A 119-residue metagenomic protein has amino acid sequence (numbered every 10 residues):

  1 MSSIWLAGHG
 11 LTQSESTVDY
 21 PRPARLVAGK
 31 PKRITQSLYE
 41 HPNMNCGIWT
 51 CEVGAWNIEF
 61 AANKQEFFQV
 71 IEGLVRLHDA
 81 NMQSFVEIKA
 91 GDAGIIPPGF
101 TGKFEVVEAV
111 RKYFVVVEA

Functional and structural regions predicted by a protein language model:
M1-N43: A short, N-terminal "cap"/entry segment at the start of jelly-roll beta-barrel domains of the cupin/DSBH fold
R33, M44-C46, T101, R111: Intrinsic-disorder/low-complexity, polar/charged segments enriched in Ser/Thr/Lys/Arg/Asp/Glu/Gln
P42-A62, P97-P98: Conserved short histidine dyad/triad with adjacent acidic residue
I58, L77, K112-F114: Short hydrophobic/aromatic-rich beta-strand segments that constitute the beta-sheet cores of beta-sandwich/beta-barrel
A62-L77: Short, conserved beta-strand element in jelly-roll/cupin
H78-A80, E105: A generic structural motif
M82-P98: Short acidic-glycine-tyrosine-enriched beta hairpin
P98-A119: Ligand-binding loop in jelly-roll beta-barrel domains
